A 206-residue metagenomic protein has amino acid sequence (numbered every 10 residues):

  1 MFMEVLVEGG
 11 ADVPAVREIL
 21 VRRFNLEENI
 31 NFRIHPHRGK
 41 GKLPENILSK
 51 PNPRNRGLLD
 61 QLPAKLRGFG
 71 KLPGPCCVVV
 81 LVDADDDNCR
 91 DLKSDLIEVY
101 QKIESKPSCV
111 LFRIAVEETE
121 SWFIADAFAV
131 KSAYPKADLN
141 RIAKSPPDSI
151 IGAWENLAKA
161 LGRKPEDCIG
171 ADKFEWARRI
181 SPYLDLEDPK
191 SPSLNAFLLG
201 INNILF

Functional and structural regions predicted by a protein language model:
F2, V13-F206: C-terminal accessory helical subdomains adjacent to catalytic cores in phosphodiester- and nucleotide-handling enzymes
E4-L6: Conserved beta-strand elements of the Class I
